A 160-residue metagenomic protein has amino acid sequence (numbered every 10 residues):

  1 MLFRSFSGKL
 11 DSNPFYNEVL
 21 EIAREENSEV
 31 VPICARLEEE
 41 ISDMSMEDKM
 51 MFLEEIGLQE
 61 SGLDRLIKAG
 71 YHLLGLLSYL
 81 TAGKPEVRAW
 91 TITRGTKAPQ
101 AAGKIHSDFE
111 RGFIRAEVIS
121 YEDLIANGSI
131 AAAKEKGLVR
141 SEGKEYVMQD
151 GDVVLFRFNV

Functional and structural regions predicted by a protein language model:
M1-L2: Short, small-residue-biased leader/transition segments that mark boundaries at the very start of proteins
S5-G8, E54-I56, L66-I67, A89-G95 (+1 more regions): Short linear motifs at secondary-structure transitions and domain/linker junctions
F6-G83: Canonical P-loop GTPase G-domain recognition
F15, A35-D43, E86-L155: Nucleotide-binding motor/catalytic cores of P-loop/tubulin-like NTPases across gene-expression machines
F158-N159: Short, surface-exposed secondary-structure boundary micro-motifs
